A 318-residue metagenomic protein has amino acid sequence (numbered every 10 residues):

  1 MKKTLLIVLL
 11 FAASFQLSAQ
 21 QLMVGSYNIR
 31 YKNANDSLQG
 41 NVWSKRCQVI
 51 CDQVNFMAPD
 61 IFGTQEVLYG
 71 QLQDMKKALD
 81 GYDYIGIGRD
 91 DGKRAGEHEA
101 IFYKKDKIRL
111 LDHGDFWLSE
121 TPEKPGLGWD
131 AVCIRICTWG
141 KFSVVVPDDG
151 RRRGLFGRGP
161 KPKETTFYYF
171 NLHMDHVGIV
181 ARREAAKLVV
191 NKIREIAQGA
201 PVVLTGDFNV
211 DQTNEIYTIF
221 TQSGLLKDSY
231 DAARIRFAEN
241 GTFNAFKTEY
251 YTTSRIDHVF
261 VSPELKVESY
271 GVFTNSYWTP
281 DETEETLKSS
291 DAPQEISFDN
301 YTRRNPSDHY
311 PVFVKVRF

Functional and structural regions predicted by a protein language model:
M1-Q21: Bacterial Sec-dependent N-terminal signal peptides
S18-A78, R89-E97, D148-K161, K187 (+3 more regions): N-terminal, active-site-proximal structural segment of metallo-dependent hydrolase catalytic domains
Y27-I29, E66, L172-M174, G206-F208 (+1 more regions): Active-site metal-binding loops of divalent metal-dependent hydrolases
Y31-G40, L111, I179, F237-N240: Short, solvent-exposed loop/turn elements at domain surfaces
I61-F170, M174, S269-T274: Structured beta-strand-rich core segments of catalytic domains in phosphoester-bond hydrolases
W139-K141, G157-F170, I179-F208, T213-F220: His/acidic metal-ligating clusters that form di-metal
V180, R194-V202, V210-F318: Metal-dependent phosphoester-hydrolase catalytic domains
